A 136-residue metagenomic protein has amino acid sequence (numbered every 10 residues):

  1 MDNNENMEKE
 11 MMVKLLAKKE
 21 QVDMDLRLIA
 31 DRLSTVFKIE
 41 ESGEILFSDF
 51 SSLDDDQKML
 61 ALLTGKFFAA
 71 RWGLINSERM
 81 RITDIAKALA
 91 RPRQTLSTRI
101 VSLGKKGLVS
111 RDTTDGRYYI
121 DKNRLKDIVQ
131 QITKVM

Functional and structural regions predicted by a protein language model:
M1-S51: Long, low-complexity, charged/polar intrinsically disordered regions in eukaryotic proteins
S52-D56: Short helix-coil-helix linker/hinge
K58-E78: Short helix->loop/beta-hairpin flanking segments within DNA-binding domains
S77-K87: A short alpha-helical element within helix-turn-helix/winged-helix DNA-binding domains across DNA-binding proteins
R79, D115-D121: Minor-groove-contacting beta-hairpin "wing" of winged helix-turn-helix DNA-binding domains
L89-K105: Short amphipathic alpha-helical interaction segments
G104-T114: A short, conserved structural fragment
L125-M136: Short, amphipathic alpha-helical interaction segments positioned at domain boundaries
